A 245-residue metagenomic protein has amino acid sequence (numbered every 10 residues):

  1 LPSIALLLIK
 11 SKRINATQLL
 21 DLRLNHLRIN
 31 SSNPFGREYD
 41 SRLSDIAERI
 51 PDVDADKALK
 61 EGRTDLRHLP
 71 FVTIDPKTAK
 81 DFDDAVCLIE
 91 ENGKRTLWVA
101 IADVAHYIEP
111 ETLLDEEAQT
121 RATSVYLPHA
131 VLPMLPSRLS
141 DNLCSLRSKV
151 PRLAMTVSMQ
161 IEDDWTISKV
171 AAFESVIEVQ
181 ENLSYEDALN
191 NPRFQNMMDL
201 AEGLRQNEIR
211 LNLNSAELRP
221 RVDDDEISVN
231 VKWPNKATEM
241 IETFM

Functional and structural regions predicted by a protein language model:
L1-L27, M240: Extended, domain-scale alpha-helical bundle/helix-rich regions
P2, N30-S31, L43: Intrinsically disordered, low-complexity segments enriched in Ser/Pro/Gly/Ala and basic residues
L6, N25, Y39-M245: Electropositive polyanion-binding surfaces
K10-I14, N30, R49, N207: Surface-exposed polar/charged interaction patches
A16, N33-G36: Extended, charged alpha/beta regions that create polyanion-binding interfaces
